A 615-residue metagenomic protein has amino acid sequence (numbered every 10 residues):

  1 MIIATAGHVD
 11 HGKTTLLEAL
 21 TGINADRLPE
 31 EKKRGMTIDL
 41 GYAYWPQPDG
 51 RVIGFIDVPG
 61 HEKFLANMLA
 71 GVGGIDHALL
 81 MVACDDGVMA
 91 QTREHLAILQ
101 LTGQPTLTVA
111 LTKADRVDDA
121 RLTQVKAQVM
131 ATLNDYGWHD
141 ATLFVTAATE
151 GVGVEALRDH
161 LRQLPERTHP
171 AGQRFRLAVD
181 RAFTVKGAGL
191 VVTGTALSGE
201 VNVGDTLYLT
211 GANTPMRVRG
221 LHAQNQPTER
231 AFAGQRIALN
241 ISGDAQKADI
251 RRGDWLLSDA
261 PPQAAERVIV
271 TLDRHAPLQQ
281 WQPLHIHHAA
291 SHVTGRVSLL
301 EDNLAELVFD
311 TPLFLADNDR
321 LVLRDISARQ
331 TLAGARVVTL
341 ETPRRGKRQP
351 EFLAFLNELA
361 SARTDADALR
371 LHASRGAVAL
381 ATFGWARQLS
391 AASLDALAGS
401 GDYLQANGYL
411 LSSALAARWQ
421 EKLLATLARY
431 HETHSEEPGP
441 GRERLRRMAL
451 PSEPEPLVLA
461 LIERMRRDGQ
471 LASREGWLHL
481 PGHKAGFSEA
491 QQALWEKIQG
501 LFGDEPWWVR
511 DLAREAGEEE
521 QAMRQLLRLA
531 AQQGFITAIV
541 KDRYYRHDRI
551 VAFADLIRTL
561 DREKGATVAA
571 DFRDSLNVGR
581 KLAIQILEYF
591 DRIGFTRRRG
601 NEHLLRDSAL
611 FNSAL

Functional and structural regions predicted by a protein language model:
M1-V58, D205: Conserved G1/Walker A P-loop phosphate-binding module
I3-G7, H11-L20, K63-L69, G87-A90 (+1 more regions): P-loop/Walker A NTP-binding module and the surrounding RecA-like catalytic core of P-loop NTPases
T5, T106, V117-R121, Q128-A131 (+3 more regions): C-terminal effector modules of nucleic-acid-centric enzymes and ribosome-associated factors
D10, L16, G35, D57 (+12 more regions): Residue-level signature of catalytic and energy-coupling elements of molecular machines, predominantly ATP/GTP-dependent
V58-K63, V72-L96, Q100-Q124: Conserved Switch II/interswitch segment of TRAFAC-class P-loop GTPases
H61-E62, D85-M89, Q104, K113-D118 (+7 more regions): Conserved nucleotide-binding/hydrolysis micro-motifs of P-loop NTPases
A83-C84, T108-T123, L143-V152, V297 (+2 more regions): G-domain G4 guanine-recognition motif of GTPases
A114, A131-A276: Conserved catalytic-core segments of large NTP-driven translation/proteostasis enzymes
